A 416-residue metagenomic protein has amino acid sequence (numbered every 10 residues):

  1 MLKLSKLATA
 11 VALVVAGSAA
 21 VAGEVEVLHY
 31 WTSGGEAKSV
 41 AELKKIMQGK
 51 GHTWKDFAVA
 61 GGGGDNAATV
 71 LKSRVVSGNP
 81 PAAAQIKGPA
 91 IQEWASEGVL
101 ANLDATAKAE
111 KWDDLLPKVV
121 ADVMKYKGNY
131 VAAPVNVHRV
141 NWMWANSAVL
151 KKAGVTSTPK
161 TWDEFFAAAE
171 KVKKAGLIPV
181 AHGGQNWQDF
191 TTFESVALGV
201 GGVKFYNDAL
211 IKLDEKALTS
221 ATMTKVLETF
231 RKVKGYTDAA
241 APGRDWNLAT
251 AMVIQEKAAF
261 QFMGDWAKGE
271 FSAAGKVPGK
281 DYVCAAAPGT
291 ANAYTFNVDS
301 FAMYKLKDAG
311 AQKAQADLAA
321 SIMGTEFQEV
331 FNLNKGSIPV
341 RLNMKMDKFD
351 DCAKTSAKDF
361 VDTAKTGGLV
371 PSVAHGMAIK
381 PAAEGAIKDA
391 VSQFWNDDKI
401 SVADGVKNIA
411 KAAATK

Functional and structural regions predicted by a protein language model:
K6, A22-V99, A109-W112, S157 (+5 more regions): Conserved N-terminal structural module of periplasmic/extracytoplasmic solute-binding proteins
G23, K45, G49-K50, A153 (+4 more regions): Extracytoplasmic/periplasmic substrate-recognition and gating elements
S73-R74, P80-A82, W112-A148, I178-P179 (+2 more regions): A structural signal for short loop-to-beta-strand junctions that line the ligand-binding cleft of periplasmic/secreted
P89-V140, F166, T192, G279: Hinge/lid segment of periplasmic solute-binding proteins
A105, W266-E270, F301-P381: Mature extracytoplasmic/periplasmic domains
Y130-V135, N141, F166-E215, A258: Extracytoplasmic/periplasmic solute-binding protein
P134, M344, A357-A413: C-terminal capping/gating helix-and-loop segments adjacent to ligand/active sites or protein-protein/ligand interfaces
A169, I211-P242: Glycine-centered hinge/linker elements that transmit conformational signals in sensory and ligand-binding systems
